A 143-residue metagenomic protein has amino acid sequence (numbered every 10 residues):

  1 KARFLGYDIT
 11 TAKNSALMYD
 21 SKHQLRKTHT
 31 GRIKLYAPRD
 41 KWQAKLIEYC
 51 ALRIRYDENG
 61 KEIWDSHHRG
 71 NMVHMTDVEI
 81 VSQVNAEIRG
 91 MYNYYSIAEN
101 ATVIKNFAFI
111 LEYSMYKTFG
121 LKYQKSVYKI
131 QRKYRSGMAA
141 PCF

Functional and structural regions predicted by a protein language model:
K1-F143: Non-catalytic terminal/accessory segments
